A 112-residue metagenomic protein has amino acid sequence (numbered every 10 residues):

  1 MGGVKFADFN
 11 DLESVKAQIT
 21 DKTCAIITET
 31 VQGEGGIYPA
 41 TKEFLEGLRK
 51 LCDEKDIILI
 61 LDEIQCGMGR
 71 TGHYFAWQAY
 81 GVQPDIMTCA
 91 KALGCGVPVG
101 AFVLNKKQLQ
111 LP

Functional and structural regions predicted by a protein language model:
M1-P112: Conserved N-terminal phosphate-binding loop of PLP-dependent enzymes in the Aspartate aminotransferase
